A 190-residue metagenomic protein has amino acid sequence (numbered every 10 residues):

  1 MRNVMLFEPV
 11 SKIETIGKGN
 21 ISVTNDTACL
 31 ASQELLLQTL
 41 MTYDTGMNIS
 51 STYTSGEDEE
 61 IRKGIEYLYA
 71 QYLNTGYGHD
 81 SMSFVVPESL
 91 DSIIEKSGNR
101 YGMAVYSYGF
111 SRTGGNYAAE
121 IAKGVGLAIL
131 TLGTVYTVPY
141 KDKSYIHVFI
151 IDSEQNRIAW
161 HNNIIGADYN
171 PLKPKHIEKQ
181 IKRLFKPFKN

Functional and structural regions predicted by a protein language model:
M1-I16, K96-G98, G109-N190: C-terminal/domain-edge helix-coil "capping" segments
K18-F110, R157, H161-N162: N-terminal segment of the mature soluble domain
